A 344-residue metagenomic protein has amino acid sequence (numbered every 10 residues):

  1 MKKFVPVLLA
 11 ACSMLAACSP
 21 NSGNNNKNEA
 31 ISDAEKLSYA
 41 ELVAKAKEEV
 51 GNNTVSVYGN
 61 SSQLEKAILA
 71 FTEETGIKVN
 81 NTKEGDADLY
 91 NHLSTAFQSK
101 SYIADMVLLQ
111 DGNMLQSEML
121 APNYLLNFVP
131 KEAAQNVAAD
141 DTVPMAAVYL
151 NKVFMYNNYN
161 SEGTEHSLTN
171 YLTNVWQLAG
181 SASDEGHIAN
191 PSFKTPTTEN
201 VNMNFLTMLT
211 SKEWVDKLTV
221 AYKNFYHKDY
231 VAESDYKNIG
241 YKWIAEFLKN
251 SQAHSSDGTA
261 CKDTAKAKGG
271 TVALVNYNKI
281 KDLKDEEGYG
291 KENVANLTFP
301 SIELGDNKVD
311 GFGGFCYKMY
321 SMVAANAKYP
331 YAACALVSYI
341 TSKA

Functional and structural regions predicted by a protein language model:
K2-L9: Sec-dependent signal peptide recognition, specifically the positively charged N-region followed immediately by
S13-A17: C-terminal motif of bacterial Sec signal peptides marking the signal peptidase cleavage site
C18-K27: Bacterial lipoprotein signal-peptidase II cleavage site
Y39-K47, G51, N60-K78, D285: Short, polar/charged alpha-helical segment
V55-L69, N80-S94, Y102-K262: Extracytoplasmic ligand-binding site segments that recognize negatively charged/polar headgroups
G112-E118, A265, T271-I302: A ligand-binding cleft/hinge motif common to bilobed small-molecule-binding domains
A134-V137, V148-V153, Y241-F247, E292-A325: Periplasmic-binding protein-like
V153-N160, T207-S211, C316-A332, I340 (+1 more regions): A bilobed periplasmic-binding-protein/Venus flytrap-type ligand-binding module shared by bacterial periplasmic
